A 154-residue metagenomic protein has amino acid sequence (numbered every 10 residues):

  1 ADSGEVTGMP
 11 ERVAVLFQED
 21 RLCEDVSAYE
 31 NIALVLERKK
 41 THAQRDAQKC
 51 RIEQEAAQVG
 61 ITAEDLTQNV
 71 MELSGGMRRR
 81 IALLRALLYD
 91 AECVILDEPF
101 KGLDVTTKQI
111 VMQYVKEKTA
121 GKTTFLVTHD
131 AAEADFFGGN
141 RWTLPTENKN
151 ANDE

Functional and structural regions predicted by a protein language model:
V26-K40: Q-loop/switch helix immediately C-terminal to the Walker
R45-D65: Conserved ABC ATPase "signature" region
N69-L73, M77: Conserved ABC ATPase signature
L83: Hydrophobic anchor residue at the start of the ABC signature
Y89: Conserved signature/switch motifs of ABC ATPase nucleotide-binding domains
D97, D104: ABC-family nucleotide-binding domains
K108-A120: Helical segment within the ABC ATPase nucleotide-binding domain
G121-T128: Conserved H-loop
